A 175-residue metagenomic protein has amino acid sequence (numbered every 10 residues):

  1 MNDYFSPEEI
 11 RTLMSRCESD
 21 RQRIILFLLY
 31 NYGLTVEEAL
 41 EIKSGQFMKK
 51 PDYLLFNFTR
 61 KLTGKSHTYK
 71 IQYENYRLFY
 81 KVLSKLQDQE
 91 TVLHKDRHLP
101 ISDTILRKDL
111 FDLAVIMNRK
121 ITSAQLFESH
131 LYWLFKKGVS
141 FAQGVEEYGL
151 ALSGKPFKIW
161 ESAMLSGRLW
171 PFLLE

Functional and structural regions predicted by a protein language model:
D3-L34: Basic, Lys/Arg- and aromatic-enriched nucleic-acid-binding interface segment
S6, I10, R21-R23, D103 (+2 more regions): Short, leucine-enriched amphipathic alpha-helices that occur as contiguous helical runs
L29-D52, Q143: Short, charged phosphate-coordinating catalytic segments
T35-V36, E41, V92-L93, L99 (+2 more regions): Short, charged amphipathic recognition helices of the HTH superfamily and cognate SANT/SANTA-like modules
G45-K49, I101-S102, G149-K158: Short, basic interhelical loop/turn and adjoining N-cap of the next helix at nucleic-acid- or acidic-partner-contacting
K50, T59-D96: Basic, alpha-helical nucleic-acid-contacting "clamp/cap" segments
K108-E146, L150, S166, F172-L173: Short, basic (Lys/Arg/His-rich) helix/loop patches that form interaction surfaces in the mid-to-C-terminal regions
F157-E175: DNA/chromatin major-groove-contacting recognition/catalytic segments
